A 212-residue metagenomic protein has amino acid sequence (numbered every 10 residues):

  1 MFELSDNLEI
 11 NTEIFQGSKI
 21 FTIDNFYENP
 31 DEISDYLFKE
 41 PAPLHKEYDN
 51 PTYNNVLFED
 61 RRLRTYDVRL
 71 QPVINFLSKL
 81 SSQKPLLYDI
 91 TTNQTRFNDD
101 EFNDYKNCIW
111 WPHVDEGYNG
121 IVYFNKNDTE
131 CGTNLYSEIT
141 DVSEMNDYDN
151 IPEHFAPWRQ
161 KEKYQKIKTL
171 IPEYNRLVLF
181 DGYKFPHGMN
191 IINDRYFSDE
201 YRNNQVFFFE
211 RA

Functional and structural regions predicted by a protein language model:
M1, S5-N7, G120, Y164: Intrinsically disordered, low-complexity regions
F2-W110: Non-heme Fe(II)/2-oxoglutarate
N98-A212: Catalytic core of non-heme Fe(II) oxygenases with the double-stranded beta-helix
